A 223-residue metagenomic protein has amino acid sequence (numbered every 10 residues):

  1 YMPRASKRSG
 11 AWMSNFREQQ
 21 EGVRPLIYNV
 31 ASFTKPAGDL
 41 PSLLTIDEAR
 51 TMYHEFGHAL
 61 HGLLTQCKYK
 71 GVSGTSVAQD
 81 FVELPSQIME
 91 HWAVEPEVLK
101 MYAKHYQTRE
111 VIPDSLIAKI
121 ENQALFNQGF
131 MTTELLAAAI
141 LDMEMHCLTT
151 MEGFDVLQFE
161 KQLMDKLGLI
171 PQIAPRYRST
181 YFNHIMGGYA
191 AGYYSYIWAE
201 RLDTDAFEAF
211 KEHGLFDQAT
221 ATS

Functional and structural regions predicted by a protein language model:
Y1-S223: Cation-handling catalytic/transport regions enriched in His/Asp/Glu
